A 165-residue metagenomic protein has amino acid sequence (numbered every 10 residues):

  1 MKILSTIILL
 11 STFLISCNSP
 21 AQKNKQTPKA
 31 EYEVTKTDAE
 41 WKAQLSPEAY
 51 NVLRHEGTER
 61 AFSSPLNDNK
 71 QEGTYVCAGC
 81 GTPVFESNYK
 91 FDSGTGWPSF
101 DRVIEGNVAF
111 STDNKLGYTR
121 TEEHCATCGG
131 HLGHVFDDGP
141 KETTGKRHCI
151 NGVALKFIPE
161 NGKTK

Functional and structural regions predicted by a protein language model:
M1-K25: Bacterial Sec-dependent N-terminal signal peptides
I7, A30-Y32, A39-E40, S87-K90: Alpha-helical interaction segments
N18-A39: Sec-dependent signal peptide cleavage junction
K25-Y32, Q71-G79: Short charge-dense sequence patches
K42-V76, T82-K165: A short Gly-Trp-Pro
